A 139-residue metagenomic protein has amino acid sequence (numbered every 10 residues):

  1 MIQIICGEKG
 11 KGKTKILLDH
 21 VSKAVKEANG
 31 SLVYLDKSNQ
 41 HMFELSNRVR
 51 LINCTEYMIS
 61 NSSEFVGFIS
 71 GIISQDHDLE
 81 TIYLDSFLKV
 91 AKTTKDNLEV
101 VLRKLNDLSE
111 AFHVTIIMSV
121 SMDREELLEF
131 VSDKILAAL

Functional and structural regions predicted by a protein language model:
M1-G71, L127-F130: Conserved P-loop
D78-L139: Replace "adjacent to P-loop NTPase cores in ATP/GTP-dependent enzymes" with "adjacent to NTP-binding cores
